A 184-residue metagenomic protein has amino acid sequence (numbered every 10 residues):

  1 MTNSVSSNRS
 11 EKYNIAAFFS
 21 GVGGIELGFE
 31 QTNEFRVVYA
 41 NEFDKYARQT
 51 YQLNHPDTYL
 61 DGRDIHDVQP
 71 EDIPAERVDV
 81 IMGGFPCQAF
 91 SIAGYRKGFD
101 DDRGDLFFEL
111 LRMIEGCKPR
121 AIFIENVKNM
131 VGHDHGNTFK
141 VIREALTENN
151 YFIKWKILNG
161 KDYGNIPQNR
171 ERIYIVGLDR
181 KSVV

Functional and structural regions predicted by a protein language model:
M1-V37, T50, A145-E148, R172-V184: S-adenosyl-L-methionine-dependent DNA methyltransferase catalytic core
N41: The conserved SAM/SAH-binding core of class I Rossmann-like methyltransferase domains, concentrating on the hydrophobic
D44-K45: Conserved SAM/SAH-binding beta-strand->alpha-helix loop
Q49-L60: Short, conserved SAM-binding/catalytic segment of Class I S-adenosyl-L-methionine-dependent methyltransferases
R63: Cofactor-binding loops of NAD(P)H-dependent oxidoreductases, dominated by short-chain dehydrogenase/reductases
H66: Adenine-nucleotide cofactor-binding loop residues
P70-V78, Q88-V184: Class I S-adenosyl-L-methionine
